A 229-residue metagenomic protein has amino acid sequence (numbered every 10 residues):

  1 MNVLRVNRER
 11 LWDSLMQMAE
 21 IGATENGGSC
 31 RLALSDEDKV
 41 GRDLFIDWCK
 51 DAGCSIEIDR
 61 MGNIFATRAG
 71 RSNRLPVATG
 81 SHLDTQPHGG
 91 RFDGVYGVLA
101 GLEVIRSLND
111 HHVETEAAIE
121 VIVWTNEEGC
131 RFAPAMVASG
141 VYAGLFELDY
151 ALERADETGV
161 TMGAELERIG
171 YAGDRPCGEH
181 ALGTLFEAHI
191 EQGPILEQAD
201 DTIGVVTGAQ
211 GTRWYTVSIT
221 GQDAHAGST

Functional and structural regions predicted by a protein language model:
N2-S35: N-terminal capping segment at the start of a domain
N7-S14, E37, G41-F45, V104 (+5 more regions): General structural feature for long, well-ordered alpha-helical segments within catalytic domains of soluble enzymes
M18, T79, G89-E128, R213-I219 (+1 more regions): Alpha-helical metal-binding/catalytic segments enriched in His/Glu/Asp
T24-G27, G80-T85, I219-G227: A short small-residue
T24-R68: A non-catalytic alpha/beta surface segment that caps or lines the substrate-entry region of metallo-dependent hydrolase
A52, R60, I64-Y96, G101 (+1 more regions): Catalytic-core environment of secreted peptidases
A52, S72-V77, E114-I119, H180-G183 (+1 more regions): Short coil/turn connectors at secondary-structure junctions
N126-E127, R131-T229: Midchain, well-structured core segments that form catalytic/ion-binding scaffolds
